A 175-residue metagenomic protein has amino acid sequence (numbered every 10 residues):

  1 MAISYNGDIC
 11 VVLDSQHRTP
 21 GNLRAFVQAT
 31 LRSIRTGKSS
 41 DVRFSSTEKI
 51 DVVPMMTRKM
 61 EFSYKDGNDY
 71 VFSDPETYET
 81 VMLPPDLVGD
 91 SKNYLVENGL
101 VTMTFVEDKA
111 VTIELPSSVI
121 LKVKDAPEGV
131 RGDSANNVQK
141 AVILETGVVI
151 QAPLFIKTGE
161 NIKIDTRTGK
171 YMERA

Functional and structural regions predicted by a protein language model:
M1-E145, V149-A175: Acidic-enriched and Gly/Ser
